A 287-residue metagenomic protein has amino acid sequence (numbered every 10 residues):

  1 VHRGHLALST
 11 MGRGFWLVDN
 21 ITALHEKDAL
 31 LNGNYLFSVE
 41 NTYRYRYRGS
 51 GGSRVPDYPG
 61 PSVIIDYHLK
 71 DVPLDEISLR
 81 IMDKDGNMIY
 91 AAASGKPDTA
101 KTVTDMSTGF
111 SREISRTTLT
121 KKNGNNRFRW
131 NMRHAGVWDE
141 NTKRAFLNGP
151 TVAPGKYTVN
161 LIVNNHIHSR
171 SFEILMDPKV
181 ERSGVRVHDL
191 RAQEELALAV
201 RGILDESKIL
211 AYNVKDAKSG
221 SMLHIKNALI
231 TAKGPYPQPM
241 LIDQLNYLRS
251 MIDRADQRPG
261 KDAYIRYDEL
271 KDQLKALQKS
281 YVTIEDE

Functional and structural regions predicted by a protein language model:
V1-E287: C-terminal low-complexity, glycine/proline- and small-hydrophobic-enriched intrinsically disordered tails that act as
